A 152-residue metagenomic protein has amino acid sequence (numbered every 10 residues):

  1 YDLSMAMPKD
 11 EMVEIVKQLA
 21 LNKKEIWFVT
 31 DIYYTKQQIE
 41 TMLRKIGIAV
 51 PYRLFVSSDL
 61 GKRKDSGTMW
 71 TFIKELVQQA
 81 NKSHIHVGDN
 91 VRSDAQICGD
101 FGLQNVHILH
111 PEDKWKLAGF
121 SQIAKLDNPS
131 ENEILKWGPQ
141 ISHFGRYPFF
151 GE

Functional and structural regions predicted by a protein language model:
Y1-W27: Short, acidic loop-to-helix structural element flanking the phosphoryl-transfer center in phosphate-processing enzymes
A6-P8, Y34-Q37, G61-K64, R92-A95 (+1 more regions): Flexible loop/turn segments at secondary-structure boundaries
M12-K17, W70, K74, A95: Short amphipathic alpha-helical segments and helix-helix/interface helices
V16, I32, H86-G88: Nucleic acid-processing catalytic cores of prokaryotic defense/repair systems
L19, F28, I39-L43, N90 (+1 more regions): Conserved SAM-binding loop
W27-S83: Substrate-recognition "cap/lid" segment bordering the active-site pocket of phosphatases
V87, R92-F120: Acidic, Mg2+-coordinating phosphoryl-transfer loop and its flanking beta/alpha structural elements, shared across
D113, L117, I123-E152: Flexible inter-domain linker/hinge segments
